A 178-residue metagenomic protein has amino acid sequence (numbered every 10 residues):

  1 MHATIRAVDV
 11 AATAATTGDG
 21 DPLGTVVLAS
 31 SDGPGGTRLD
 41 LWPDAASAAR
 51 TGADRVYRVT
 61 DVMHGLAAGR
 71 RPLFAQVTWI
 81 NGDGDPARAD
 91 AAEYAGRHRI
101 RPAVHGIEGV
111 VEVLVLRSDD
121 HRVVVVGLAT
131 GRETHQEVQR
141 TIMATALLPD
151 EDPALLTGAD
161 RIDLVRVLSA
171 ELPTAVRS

Functional and structural regions predicted by a protein language model:
M1-V123, T130-T145, E151-S178: Short S/T/G/P-rich N-terminal loop/turn motif that feeds into the first structured element of a domain
